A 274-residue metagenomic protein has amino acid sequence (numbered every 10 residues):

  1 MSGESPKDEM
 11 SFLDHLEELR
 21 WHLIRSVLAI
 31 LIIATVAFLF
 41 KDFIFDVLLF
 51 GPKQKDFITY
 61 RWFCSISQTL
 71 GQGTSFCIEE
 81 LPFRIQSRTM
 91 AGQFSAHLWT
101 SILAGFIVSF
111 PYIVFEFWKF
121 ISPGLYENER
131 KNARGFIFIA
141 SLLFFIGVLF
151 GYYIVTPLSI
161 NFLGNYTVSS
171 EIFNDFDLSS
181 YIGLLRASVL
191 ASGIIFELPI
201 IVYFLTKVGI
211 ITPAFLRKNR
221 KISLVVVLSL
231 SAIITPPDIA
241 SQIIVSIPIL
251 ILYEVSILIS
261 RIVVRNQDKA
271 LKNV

Functional and structural regions predicted by a protein language model:
M1-V274: Membrane topogenic/interface segments and analogous intrinsically disordered interaction regions
